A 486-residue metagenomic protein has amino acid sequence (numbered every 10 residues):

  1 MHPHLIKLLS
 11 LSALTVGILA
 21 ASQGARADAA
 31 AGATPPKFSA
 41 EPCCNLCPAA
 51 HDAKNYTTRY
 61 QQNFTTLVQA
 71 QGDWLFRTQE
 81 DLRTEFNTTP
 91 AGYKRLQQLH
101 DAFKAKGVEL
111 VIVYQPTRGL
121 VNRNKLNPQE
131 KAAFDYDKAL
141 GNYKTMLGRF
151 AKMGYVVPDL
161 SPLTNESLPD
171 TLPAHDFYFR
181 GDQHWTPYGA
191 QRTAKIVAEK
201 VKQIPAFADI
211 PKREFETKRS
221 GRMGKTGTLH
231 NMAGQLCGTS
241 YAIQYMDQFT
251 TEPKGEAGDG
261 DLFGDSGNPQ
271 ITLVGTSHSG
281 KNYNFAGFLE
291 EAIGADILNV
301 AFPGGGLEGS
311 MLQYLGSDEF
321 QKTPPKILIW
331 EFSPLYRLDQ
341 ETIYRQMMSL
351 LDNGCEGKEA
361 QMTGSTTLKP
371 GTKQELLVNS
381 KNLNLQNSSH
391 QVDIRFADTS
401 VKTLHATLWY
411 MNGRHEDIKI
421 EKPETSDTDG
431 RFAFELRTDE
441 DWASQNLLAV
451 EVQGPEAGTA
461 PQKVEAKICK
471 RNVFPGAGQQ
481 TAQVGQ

Functional and structural regions predicted by a protein language model:
M1-S12: Bacterial N-terminal signal peptides that target proteins for export
H2-H4, R26-Q486: Extracellular glycan-modifying ectodomains
K7-L9, L19, D352: Intrinsic disorder/low-complexity segments
S10-S12, S22, S277: Short linear Ser/Thr-Pro motifs
V16-R26: C-terminal segment of classical bacterial N-terminal signal peptides
